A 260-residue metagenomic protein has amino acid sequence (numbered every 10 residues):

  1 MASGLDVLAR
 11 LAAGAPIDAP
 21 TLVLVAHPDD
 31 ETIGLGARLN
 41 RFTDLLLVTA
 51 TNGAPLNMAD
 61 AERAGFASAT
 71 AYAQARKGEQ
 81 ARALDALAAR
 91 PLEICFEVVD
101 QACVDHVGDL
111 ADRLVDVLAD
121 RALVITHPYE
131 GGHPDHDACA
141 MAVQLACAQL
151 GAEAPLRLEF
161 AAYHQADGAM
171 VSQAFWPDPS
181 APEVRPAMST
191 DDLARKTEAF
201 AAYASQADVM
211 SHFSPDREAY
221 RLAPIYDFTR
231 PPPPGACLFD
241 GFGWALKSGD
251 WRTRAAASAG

Functional and structural regions predicted by a protein language model:
M1-E159, E198, A202, D216-E218 (+3 more regions): Active-site beta-strand->loop->alpha-helix modules in alpha/beta enzyme cores, enriched in Gly/His/Asp(Glu)
D18, P128, A140, Y163-G168 (+2 more regions): Bulky hydrophobic/aromatic packing residues
G151-P177: Short, flexible loop segments at boundaries between secondary-structure elements
D167-T229: A conserved mid-domain beta-alpha-beta active-site/ligand-binding segment of alpha/beta enzyme cores
A207-G260: C-terminal and late-domain segments of enzyme folds
